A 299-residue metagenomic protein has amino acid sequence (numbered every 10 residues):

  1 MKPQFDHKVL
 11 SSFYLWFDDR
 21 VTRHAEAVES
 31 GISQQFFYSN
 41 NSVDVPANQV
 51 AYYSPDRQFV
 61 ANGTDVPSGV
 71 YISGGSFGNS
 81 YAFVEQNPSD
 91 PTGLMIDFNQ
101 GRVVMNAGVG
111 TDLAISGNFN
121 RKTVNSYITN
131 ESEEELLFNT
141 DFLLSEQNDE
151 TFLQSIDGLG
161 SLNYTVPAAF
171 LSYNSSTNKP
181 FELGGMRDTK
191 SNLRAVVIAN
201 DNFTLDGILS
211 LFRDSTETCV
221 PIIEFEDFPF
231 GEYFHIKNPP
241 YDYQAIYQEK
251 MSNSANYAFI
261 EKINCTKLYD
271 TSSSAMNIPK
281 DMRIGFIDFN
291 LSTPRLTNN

Functional and structural regions predicted by a protein language model:
M1-G31, G160-L162, N174-T189, P239-N299: Short, charged interaction patches at domain edges and termini
K2-G93, N99-A114, N118-E135: Extended beta-strand solenoid/passenger and fiber regions
S73-S76, N87-T92, E134, L143-L144 (+1 more regions): Surface-exposed intrinsically disordered loops and tails
A114-S116, K190-V196, F286-N290: Beta-strand secondary-structure signal
F119-T123, S175-T177, A195-F203, N290-T297: Beta-strand elements of well-folded, non-transmembrane domains
R121-Y164, Y243-N256, I263: Intrinsically disordered, low-complexity acidic Ser/Thr-rich regulatory segments
S145-L209, Y269-I278: Short, solvent-exposed beta-alpha or beta-beta edge segments that form flexible loop/patches at the rim of ligand
T204, D214, T218-E232: Compact, glycine/acidic-enriched structural inserts
